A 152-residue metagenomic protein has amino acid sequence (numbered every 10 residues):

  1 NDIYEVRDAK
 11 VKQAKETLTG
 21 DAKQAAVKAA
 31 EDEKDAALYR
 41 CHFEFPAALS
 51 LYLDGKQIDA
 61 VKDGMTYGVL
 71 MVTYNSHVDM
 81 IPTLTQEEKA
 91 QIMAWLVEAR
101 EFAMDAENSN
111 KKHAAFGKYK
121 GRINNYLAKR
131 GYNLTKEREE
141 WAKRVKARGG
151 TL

Functional and structural regions predicted by a protein language model:
N1-L152: Charge-rich (acidic/polar
